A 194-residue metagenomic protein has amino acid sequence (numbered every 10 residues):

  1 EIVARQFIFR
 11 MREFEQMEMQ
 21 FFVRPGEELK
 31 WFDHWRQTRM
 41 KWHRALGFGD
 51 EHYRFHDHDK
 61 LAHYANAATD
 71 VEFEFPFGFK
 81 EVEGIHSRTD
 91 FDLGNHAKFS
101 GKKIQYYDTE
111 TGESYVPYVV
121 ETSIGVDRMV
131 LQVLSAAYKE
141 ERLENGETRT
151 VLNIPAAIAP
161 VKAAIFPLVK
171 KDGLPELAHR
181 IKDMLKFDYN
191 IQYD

Functional and structural regions predicted by a protein language model:
E1-D194: NTP/phosphate- and nucleic-acid-binding module
